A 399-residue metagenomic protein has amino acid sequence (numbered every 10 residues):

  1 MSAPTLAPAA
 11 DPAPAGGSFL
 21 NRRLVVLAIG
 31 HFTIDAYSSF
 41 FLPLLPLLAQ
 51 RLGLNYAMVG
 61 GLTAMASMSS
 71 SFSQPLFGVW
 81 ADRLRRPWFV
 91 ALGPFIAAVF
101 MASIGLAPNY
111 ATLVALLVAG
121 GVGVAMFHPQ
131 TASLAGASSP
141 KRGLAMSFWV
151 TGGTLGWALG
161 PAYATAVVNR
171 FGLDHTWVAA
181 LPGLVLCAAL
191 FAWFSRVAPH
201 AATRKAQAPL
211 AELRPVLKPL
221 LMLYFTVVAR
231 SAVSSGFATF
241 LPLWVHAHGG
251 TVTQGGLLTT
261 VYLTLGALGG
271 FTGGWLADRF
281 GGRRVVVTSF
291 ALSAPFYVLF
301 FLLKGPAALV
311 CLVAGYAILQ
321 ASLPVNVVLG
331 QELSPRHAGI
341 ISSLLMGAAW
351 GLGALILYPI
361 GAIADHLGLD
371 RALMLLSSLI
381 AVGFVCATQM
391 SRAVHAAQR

Functional and structural regions predicted by a protein language model:
S39, S67-P75, W157-A158, L263-F271 (+1 more regions): Residue-level signature of mid-helix packing/kink "hotspots" within the transmembrane helices of 12-pass Major
F41-L42, K218-G270: Extracytoplasmic gate region of multi-pass secondary transporters
F72-P108: Conserved MFS/SLC helix-loop-helix module at the cytosolic interface between two early adjacent transmembrane helices
W88-S103, R284-V298, S377: Structural signature of the two symmetry-related core transmembrane helices
L116-G152: Cytoplasmic helix-loop-helix junction between adjacent transmembrane helices in 12-TM secondary transporters
F148-S195: Helix-loop-helix hairpin linking two adjacent transmembrane segments in secondary transporters
F280-N326: C-terminal transmembrane helical hairpin of 12-TM major facilitator-type secondary transporters
R336-H366: A late C-terminal transmembrane helix in Major Facilitator Superfamily
